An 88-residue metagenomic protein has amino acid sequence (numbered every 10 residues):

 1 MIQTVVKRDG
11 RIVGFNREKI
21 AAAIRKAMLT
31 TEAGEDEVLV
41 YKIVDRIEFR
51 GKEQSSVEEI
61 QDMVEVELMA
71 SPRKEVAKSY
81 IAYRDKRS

Functional and structural regions predicted by a protein language model:
M1-S88: Long, C-terminal-biased catalytic regions of enzyme "large/alpha" subunits
